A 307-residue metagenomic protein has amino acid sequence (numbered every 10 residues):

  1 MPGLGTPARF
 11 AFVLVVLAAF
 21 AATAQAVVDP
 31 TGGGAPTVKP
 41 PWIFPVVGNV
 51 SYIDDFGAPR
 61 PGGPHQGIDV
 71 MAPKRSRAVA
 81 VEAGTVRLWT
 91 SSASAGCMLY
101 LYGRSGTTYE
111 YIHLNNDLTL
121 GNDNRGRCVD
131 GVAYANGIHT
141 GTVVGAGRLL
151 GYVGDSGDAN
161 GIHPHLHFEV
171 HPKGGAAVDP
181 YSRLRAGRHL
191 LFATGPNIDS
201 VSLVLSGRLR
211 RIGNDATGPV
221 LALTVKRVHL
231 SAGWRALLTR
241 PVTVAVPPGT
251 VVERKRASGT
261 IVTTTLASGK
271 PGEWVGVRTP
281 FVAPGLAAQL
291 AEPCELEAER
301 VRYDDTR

Functional and structural regions predicted by a protein language model:
M1-F12: Bacterial N-terminal signal peptides that target proteins for export
A11-A22: Bacterial N-terminal signal peptides
A26-T107, N116-D117, T140, G145-A146 (+5 more regions): Surface-exposed, glycine-biased beta-strand/turn segments
Y111-T119, W234-T263: Beta-strand/loop nucleic-acid-binding surfaces
T119-N136, S231-R235: Intrinsically disordered, low-complexity Ser/Thr- and acidic-rich flexible linkers and loops, especially at boundaries
Y134-V143, K255-V277: Short nucleic-acid-contacting surface segments enriched for D/E, G, S/T with interspersed K/R
Y152, S268-C294: Flexible glycine-rich surface loops and low-complexity tracts that mediate binding to linear polymers
H165-G174: A short hydrophobic beta-strand segment most commonly corresponding to one strand of the jelly-roll/cupin
